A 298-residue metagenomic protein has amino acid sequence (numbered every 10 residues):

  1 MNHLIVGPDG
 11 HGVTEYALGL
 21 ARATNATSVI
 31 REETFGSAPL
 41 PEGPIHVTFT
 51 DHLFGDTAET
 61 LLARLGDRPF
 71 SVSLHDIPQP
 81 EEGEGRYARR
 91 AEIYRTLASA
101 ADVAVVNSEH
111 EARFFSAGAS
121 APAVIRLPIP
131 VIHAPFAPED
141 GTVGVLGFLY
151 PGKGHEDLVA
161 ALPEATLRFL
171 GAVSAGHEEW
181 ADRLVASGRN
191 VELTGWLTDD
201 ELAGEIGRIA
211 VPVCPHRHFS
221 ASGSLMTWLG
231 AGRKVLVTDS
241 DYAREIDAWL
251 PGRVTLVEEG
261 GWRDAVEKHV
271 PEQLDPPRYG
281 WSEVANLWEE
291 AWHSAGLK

Functional and structural regions predicted by a protein language model:
E15, L256-K298: A charged, aromatic-enriched C-terminal amphipathic alpha-helix characteristic of glycosyltransferases across folds
E15, Y150-P163, M226: A conserved mid-protein helix/loop that constitutes part of the nucleotide-sugar donor-binding site
R68, R86-V103: Membrane-proximal helix-turn-helix segments that form the acceptor-binding/catalytic region of lipid-linked
S99-A134: Donor nucleotide-sugar binding/catalytic pocket of nucleotide-sugar-dependent glycosyltransferases
T166-A181, G195: Glycosyltransferase donor-sugar binding loop
A181-A203, L250: Nucleotide-activated donor-binding/catalytic signature segment of Leloir-type glycosyltransferases, i.e., the conserved
G204-S220, R233: Acidic donor-binding loop of glycosyltransferase active sites
K234-D239: Short hydrophobic beta-strand element within catalytic cores of glycosyltransferases and related nucleotide-activated
